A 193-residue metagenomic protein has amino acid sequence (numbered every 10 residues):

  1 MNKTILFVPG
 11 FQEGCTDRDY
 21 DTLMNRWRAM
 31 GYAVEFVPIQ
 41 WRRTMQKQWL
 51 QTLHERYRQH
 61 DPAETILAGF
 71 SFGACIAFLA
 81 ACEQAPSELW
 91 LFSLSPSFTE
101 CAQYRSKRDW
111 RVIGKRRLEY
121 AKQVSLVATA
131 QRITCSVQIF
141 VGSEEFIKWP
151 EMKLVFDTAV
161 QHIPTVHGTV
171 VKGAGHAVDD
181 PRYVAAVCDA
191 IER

Functional and structural regions predicted by a protein language model:
M1-R42: Short, surface-exposed "cap/lid" segments of acyl-processing enzymes
I39-R42, V171-A177: Histidine-bearing beta->alpha loop at or near hydrolase active sites
I39-R42, W90-E100: Active-site nucleophile loop of the alpha/beta-hydrolase fold
K47, A174-R182: Catalytic histidine-centered segment of alpha/beta-hydrolase-like enzymes
A68-A77: Gly/Ala-rich beta-loop-alpha elbow adjacent to hydrolase catalytic centers
I133, I139-V141: Short beta-strand/loop motif that positions the catalytic acidic residue of the alpha/beta-hydrolase fold
F146-L154, D179: Conserved alpha/beta-hydrolase "acid-adjacent" motif
D179-E192: Post-His helix in hydrolase/transferase enzymes
